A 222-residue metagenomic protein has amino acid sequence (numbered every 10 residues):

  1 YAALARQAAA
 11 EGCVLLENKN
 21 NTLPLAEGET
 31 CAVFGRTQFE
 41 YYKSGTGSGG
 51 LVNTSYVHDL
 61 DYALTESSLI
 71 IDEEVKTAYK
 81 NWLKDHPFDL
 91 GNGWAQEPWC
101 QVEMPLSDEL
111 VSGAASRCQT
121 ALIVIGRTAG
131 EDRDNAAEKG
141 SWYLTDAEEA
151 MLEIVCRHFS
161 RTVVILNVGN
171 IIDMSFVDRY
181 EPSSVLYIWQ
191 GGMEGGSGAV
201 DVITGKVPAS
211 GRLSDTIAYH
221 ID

Functional and structural regions predicted by a protein language model:
A2-D222: C-terminal non-catalytic regions of proteins with extracellular/luminal or membrane-system context
